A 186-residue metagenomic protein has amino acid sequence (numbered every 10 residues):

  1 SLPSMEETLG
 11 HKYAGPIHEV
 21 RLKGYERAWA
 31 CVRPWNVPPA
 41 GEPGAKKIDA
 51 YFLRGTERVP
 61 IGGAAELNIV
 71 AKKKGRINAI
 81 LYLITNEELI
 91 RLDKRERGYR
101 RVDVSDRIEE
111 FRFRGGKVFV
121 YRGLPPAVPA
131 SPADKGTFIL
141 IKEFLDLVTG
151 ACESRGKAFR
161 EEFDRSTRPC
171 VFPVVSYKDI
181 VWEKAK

Functional and structural regions predicted by a protein language model:
L2-K186: A glycine-rich, hydrophobic/aromatic-adjacent loop/helix-cap motif
